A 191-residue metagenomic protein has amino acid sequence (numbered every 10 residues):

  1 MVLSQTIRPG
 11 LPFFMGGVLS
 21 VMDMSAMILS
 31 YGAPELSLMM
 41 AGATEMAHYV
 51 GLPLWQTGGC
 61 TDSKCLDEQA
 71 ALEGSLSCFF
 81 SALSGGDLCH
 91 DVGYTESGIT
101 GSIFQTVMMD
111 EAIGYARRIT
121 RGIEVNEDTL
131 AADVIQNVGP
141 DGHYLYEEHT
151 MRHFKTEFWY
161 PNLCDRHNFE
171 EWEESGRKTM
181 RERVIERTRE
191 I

Functional and structural regions predicted by a protein language model:
M1-A112: Glycine-rich anion/phosphate-binding loop at the beta-strand->alpha-helix junction
F104-I191: Catalytic-core signal marking the mid-to-C-terminal active-site face
